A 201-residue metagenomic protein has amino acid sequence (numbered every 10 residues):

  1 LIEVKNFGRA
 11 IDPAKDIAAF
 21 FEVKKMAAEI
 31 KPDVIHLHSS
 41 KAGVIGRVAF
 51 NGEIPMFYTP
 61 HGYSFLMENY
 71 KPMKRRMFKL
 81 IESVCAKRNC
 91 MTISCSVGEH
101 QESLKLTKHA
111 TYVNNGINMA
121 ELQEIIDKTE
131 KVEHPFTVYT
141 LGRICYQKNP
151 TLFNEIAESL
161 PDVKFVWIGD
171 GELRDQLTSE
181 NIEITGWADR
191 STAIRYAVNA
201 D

Functional and structural regions predicted by a protein language model:
I2-E3, S83-I126, T137: Donor nucleotide-sugar binding/catalytic pocket of nucleotide-sugar-dependent glycosyltransferases
F7-I11, I54-K74, R88-M91: A short, histidine- and acid-enriched strand-loop-helix "catalytic/donor-clamping" loop that lines the nucleotide-sugar
I11-K15, L104, G116-P135, C145 (+2 more regions): Acidic anion/phosphate-binding donor-loop and adjacent secondary structure in glycosyltransferase catalytic cores
F21-K25, R75-I93: Membrane-proximal helix-turn-helix segments that form the acceptor-binding/catalytic region of lipid-linked
L37-G43, P60: Short His-centered aromatic/hydrophobic patch
K131-K148, N154-E158, F165-V166: Conserved donor-binding/catalytic core segment of Leloir-type glycosyltransferases
D175-I194: Nucleotide-activated donor-binding/catalytic signature segment of Leloir-type glycosyltransferases, i.e., the conserved
V198-D201: Acidic donor-binding loop of glycosyltransferase active sites
